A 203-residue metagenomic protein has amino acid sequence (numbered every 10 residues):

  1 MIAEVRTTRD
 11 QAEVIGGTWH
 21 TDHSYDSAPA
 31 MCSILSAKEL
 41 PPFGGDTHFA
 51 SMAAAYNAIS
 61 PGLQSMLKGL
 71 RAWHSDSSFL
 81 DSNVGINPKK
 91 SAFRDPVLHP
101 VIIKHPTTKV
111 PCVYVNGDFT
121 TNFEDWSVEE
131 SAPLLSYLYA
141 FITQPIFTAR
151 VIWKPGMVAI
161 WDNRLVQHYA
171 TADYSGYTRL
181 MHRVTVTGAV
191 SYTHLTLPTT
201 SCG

Functional and structural regions predicted by a protein language model:
M1-T47, V101-P106, D125, E129 (+3 more regions): Non-heme Fe(II)-dependent double-stranded beta-helix
P42, H48, M52-V158, V190-S191: Double-stranded beta-helix
A170-G176: Short proline/glycine-enriched turn/loop segments at secondary-structure junctions
T193-T199: Conserved small/polar residues in nucleotide/adenosyl-binding loops
